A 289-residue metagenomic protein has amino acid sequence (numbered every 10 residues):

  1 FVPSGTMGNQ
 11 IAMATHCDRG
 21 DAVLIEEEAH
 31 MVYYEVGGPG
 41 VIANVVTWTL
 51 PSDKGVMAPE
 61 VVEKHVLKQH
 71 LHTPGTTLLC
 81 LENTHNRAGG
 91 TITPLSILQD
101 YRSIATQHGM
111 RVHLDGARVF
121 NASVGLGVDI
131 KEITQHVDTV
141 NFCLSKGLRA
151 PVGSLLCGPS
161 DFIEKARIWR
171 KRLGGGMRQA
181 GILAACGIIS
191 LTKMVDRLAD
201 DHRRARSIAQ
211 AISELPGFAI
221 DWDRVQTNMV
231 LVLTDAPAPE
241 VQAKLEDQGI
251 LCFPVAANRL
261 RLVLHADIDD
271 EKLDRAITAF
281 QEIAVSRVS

Functional and structural regions predicted by a protein language model:
F1-D235, P239-Q248, C252-I268, A276-A284 (+1 more regions): Conserved PLP-enzyme active-site core in the AAT-like
